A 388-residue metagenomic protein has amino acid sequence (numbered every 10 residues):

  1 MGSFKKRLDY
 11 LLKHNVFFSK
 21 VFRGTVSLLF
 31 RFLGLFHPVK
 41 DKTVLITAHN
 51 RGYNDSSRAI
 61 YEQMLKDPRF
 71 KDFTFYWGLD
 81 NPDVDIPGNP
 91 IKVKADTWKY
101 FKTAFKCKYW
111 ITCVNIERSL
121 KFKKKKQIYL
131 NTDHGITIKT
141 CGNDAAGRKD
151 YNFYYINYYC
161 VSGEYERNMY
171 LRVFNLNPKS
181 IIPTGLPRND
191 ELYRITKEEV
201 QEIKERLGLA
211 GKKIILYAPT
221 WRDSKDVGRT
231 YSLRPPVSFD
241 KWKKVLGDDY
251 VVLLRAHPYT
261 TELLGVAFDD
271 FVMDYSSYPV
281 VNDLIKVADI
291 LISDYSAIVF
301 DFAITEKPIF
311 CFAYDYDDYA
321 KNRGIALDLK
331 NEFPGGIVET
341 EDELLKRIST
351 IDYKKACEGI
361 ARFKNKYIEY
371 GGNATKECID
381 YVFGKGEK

Functional and structural regions predicted by a protein language model:
M1-K5, D9, K13, F17 (+1 more regions): C-terminal amphipathic helix plus adjacent low-complexity, charged tail appended to glycosyltransferase catalytic
K5, D9-R31, I136-G142, A146 (+3 more regions): A nucleotide-sugar donor-handling region in carbohydrate enzymes
S27-N50, T220: Nucleotide-activated donor-dependent transferases that construct or modify glycoconjugates
K42-R194: Active-site and donor-binding regions of nucleotide-sugar-utilizing enzymes
D55-P68, P187-G265, V338-T340, A374-K376: Conserved catalytic-core segment of nucleotide-activated headgroup transferases in glycan assembly
K94-Y109, P258-F300: Donor nucleotide-activated moiety binding/catalytic core segment of transferases that use nucleotide-activated donors
W110-D133, T137, Y278-N322: A donor-sugar binding/catalytic signature common to diverse glycosyltransferases and related nucleotide-sugar
P183, A267-D270, A297-Y367: Catalytic binding pocket for nucleotide-activated donors in carbohydrate/polymer assembly enzymes
